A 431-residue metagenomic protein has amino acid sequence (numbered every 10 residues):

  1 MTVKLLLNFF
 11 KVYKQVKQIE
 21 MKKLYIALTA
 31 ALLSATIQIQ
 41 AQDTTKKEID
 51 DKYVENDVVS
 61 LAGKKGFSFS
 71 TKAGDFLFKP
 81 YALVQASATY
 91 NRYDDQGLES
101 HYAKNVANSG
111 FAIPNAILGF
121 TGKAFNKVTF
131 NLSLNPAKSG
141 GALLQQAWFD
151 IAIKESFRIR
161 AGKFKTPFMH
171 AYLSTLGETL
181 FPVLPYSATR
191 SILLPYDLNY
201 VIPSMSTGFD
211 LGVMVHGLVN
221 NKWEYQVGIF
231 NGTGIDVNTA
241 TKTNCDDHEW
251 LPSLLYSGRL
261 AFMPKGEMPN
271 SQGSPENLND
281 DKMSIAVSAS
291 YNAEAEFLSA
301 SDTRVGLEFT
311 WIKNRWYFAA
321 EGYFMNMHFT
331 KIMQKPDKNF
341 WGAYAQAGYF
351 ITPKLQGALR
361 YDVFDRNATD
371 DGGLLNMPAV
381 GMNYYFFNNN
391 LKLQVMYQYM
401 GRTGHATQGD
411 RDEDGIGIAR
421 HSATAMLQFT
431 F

Functional and structural regions predicted by a protein language model:
M1-T44: Bacterial Sec-dependent N-terminal signal peptides
K23-L28, I39-Q85, F431: N-terminal periplasmic/intermembrane-space "pro-region" immediately following the signal or transit peptide
T44-E55, A73, N105, W148-A152 (+1 more regions): Outer-membrane beta-barrel pore domains
G66-Y93, L98-I235, P252-E267, Q346-A358 (+1 more regions): Outer membrane beta-barrel
D94-Q96, A171-L176, V237-T239, I332-Q334 (+2 more regions): Outer-membrane beta-barrel and related beta-rich outer-membrane complex signature in Gram-negative bacteria
S133, Y200-I202, T243-D247, N292: Active-site rim elements
T207, G228, H248-Y256, F297-S301 (+2 more regions): Short, contiguous, pocket-lining structural segments that sit at or immediately flank catalytic/ligand-binding sites
V237-A289: Loop-centered beta-sheet repeat module
